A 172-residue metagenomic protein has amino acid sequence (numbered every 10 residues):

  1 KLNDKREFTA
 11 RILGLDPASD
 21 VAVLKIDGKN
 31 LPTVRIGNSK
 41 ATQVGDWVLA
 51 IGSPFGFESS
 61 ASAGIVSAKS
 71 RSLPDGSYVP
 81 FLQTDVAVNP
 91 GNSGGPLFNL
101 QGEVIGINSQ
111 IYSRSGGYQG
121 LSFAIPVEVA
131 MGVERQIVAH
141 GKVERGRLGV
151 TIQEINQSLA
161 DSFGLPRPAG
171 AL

Functional and structural regions predicted by a protein language model:
K1-A171: Serine-dependent protease modules
